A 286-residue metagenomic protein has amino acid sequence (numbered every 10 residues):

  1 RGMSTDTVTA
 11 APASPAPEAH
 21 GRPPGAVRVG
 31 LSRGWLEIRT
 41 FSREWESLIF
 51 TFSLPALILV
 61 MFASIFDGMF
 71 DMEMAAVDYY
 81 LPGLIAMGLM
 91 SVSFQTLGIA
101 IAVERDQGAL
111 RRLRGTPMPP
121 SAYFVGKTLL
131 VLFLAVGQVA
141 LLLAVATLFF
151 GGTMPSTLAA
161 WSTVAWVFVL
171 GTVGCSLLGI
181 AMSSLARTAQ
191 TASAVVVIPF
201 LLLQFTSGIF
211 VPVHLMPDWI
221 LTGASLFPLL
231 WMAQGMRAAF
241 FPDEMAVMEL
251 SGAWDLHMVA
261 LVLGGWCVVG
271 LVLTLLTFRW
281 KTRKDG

Functional and structural regions predicted by a protein language model:
S4-A16, F240-E244, L250, W254-G286: Junction motif at the cytosolic side of a transmembrane helix
S4-L54: Aromatic- and glycine-rich beta-strand/loop motifs that create alpha-glucan
T5-D6, V27-R33, I209-E249, H257: Short hydrophobic, aromatic-rich alpha-helical segments embedded in or entering the lipid bilayer of multi-pass
P17-H20, R43-S47, Y79, M90-Q95 (+3 more regions): Short alpha-helical transmembrane interface motifs in multi-pass membrane proteins
F41, E73, S93-M118, T128: Transmembrane helix boundary and interhelical loop/hinge segments in multi-pass membrane proteins
R43-G68, V77-T96, G137-Q138, P199-F205 (+1 more regions): Hydrophobic alpha-helical transmembrane segments of multi-pass membrane transport/permease proteins
F62-M69, S183-L230: Transmembrane helix segments
P120, F124-V197, L201-L203, L256-G264 (+1 more regions): Alpha-helical transmembrane segments and their short interhelical loops
